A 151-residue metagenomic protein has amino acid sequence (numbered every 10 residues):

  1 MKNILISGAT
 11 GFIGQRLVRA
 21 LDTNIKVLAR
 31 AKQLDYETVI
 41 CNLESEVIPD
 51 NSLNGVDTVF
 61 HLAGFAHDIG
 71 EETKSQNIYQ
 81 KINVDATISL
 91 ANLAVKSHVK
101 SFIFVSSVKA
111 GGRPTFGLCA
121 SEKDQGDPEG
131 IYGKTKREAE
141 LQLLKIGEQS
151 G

Functional and structural regions predicted by a protein language model:
N3-T23: N-terminal Rossmann NAD(P)H-binding glycine-rich loop of SDR-like oxidoreductase domains
S7, L28, V59-A63, F102-S107: SDR active-site strand-loop-helix element
N24-K32: Conserved glycine-rich Rossmann-like NAD(P)H-binding loop of the short-chain dehydrogenase/reductase
K32-E46: Rossmann-fold cofactor-recognition segment
L43-I82, L93-K96, A110-R113: NAD(P)H-binding glycine-rich loop region in Rossmannoid oxidoreductase-like domains and their noncatalytic homologs
Q80-T87, I103, T135-K136: Short alpha-helix in the Rossmann-fold core of NAD(P)-dependent oxidoreductases
K81, T115-G151: Catalytic helix-loop patch of NAD(P)-dependent Rossmann-fold dehydrogenases
I88-I131: Conserved Rossmann-fold NAD(P)-dependent oxidoreductase catalytic core, especially the SDR/UDP-sugar
